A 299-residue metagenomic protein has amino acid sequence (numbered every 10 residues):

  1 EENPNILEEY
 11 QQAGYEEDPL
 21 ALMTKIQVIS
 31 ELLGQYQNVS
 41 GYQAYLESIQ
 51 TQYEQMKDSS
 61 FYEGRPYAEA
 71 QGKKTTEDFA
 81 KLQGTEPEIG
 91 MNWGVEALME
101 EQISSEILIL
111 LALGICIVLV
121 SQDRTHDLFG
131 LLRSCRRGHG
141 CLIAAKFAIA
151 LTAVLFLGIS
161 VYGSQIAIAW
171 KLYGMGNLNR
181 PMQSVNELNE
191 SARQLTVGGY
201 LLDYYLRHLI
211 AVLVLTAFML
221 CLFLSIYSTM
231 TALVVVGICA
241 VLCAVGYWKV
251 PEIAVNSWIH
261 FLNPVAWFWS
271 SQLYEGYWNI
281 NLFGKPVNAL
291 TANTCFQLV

Functional and structural regions predicted by a protein language model:
E1-L82: Long, solvent-exposed extracytoplasmic domains/loops
I49-D123, A144-S228, S270-S271, G276-V287: Secretory targeting signals
D123-G130: Hydrophobic transmembrane alpha-helix segments characteristic of membrane transport and insertion machinery
R133-H139: Short helix-to-coil transition segments within interhelical loops that connect adjacent transmembrane helices
G140, T229-M230: Residues that define the loop-to-transmembrane-helix transition and helix capping in multi-pass membrane transporters
M230-C243, F261-L262: Central hydrophobic cores of alpha-helical transmembrane segments in multi-pass integral membrane proteins
I238-W248, A266-S270: Aromatic-anchored segments of alpha-helical transmembrane domains
A254-V299: Alpha-helical transmembrane segments of multi-pass integral membrane proteins, characterized by long hydrophobic
